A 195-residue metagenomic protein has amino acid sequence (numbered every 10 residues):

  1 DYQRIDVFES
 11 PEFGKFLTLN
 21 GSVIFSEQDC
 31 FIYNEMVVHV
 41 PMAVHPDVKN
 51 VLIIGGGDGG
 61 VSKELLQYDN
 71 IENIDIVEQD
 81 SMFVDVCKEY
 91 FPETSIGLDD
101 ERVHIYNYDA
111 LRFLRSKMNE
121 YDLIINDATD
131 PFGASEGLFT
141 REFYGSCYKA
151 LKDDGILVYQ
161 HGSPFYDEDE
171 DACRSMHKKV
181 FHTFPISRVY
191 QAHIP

Functional and structural regions predicted by a protein language model:
D1, E120, Q191-P195: Short, intrinsically disordered, charge-balanced linker/junction segments flanking boundaries in proteins
D1, I24-F25: Local beta-strand/beta-hairpin segments that build beta-sheet-rich folds
D1-F16: N-terminal auxiliary segments of SAM/dcSAM-dependent transferases
E12, S81, A110, A192-I194: Residues that form or immediately flank small-molecule/cofactor binding pockets and catalytic motifs
N20-G21: Short strand-turn-strand beta-turns centered on an Asx-Gly dipeptide
F25-Y159, Y166-C173, F181: The AdoMet/dcAdoMet-binding core of the Class I SAM-like
D130, S163, H193-P195: Active-site-proximal loop/turn and secondary-structure-junction residues that shape catalytic pockets, frequently
D171, S175-P195: Class I S-adenosyl-L-methionine
